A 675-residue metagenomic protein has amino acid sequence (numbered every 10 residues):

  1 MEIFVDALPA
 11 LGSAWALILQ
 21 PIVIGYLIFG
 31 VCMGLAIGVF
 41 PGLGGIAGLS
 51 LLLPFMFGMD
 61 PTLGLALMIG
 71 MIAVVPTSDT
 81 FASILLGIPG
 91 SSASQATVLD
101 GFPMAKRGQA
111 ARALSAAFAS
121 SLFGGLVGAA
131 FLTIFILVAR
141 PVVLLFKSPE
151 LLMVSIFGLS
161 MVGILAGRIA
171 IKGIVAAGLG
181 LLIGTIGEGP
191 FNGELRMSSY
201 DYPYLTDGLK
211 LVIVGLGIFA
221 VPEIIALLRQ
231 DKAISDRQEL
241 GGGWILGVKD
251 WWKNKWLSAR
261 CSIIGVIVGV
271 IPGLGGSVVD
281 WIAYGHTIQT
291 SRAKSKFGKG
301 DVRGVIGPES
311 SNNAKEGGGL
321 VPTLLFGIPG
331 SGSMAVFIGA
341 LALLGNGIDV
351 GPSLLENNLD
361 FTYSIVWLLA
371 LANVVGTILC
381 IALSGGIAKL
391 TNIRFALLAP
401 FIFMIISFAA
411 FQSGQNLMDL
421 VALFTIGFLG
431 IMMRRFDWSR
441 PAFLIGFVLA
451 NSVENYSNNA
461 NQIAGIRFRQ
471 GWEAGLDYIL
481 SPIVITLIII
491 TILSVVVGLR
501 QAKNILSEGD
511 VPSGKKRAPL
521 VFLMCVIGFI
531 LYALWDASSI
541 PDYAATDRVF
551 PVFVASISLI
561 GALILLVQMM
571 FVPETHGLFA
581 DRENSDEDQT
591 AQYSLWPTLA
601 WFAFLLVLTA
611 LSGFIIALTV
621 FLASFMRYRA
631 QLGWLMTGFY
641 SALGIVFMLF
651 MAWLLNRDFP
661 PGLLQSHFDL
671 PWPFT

Functional and structural regions predicted by a protein language model:
M1-T62, R140-L144, R196-D301, A388 (+1 more regions): Helix-loop-helix hairpins and the membrane-proximal interhelical loops of multi-pass alpha-helical transport proteins
I3, S115-R229, L343-Q501: Membrane-embedded alpha-helical modules
F29-G45, V75-G87, V162-G167, I263-L274 (+4 more regions): Transmembrane alpha-helix interface/packing and boundary motifs in multi-pass membrane proteins, characterized by
A36-I46, I84-Q95, V127-F131, V268-V278 (+5 more regions): Short helix-coil transition sites and intra-membrane helix breaks within transmembrane domains of multi-pass
G45-F55, M68, S83-P103, I134 (+9 more regions): Re-entrant/interfacial helical elements at transmembrane boundaries that shape and gate the permeation pathway
L52-D60, G180-F191, D201-Y204, A283-S291 (+4 more regions): Interfacial segments of multi-pass membrane proteins
T62-A66, P103-S120, S291-I306, G332-A335 (+2 more regions): Membrane-interface alpha-helices at helix entry/exit sites of multi-pass transporters
G498, K503-A610, Q631-T675: Flexible extramembrane loops and terminal tails that flank transmembrane helices in small membrane-associated subunits
